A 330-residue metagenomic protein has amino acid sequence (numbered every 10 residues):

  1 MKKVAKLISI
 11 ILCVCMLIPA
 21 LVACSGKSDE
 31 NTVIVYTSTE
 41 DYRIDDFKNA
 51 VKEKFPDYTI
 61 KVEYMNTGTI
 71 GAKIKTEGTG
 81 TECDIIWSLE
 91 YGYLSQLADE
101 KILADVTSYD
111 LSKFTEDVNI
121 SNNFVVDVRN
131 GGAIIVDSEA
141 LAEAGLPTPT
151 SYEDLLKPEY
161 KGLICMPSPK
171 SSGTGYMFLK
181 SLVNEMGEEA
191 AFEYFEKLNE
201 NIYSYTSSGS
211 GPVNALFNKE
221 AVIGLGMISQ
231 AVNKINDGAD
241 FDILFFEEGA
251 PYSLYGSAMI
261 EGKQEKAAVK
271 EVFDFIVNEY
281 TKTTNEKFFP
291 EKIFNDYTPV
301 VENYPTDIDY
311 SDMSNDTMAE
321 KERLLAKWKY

Functional and structural regions predicted by a protein language model:
M1-V33: Short, low-complexity disordered leader/linker segments with a strong preference for bacterial N-terminal type II
Y36-K61, K234: Short, polar/charged alpha-helical segment
T37-D45, M65-G68, E82-C83, W87-E220: Extracytoplasmic ligand-binding site segments that recognize negatively charged/polar headgroups
G92-Q96, F217-N218, V222-D240: A ligand-binding cleft/hinge motif common to bilobed small-molecule-binding domains
L103-D110, N123-V125, E153, A239-P251 (+1 more regions): Short beta-strand->loop
I135-A140, S253-E265, T284-N285: A bilobed periplasmic-binding-protein/Venus flytrap-type ligand-binding module shared by bacterial periplasmic
Y160-P167, F275-Y297: Periplasmic-binding protein-like
E188-A190, I293-Y330: An extracytoplasmic/periplasmic, membrane-proximal ligand-sensing/linker region
